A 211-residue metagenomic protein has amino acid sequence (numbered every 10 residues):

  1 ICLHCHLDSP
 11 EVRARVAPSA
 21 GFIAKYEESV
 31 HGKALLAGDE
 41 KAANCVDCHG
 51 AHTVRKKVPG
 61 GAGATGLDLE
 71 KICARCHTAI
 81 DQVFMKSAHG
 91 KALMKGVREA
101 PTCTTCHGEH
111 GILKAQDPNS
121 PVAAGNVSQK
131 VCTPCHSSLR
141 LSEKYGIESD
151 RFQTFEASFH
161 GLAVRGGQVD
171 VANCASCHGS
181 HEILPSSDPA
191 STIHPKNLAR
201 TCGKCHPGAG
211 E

Functional and structural regions predicted by a protein language model:
I1-E211: Short sequence/structural segments immediately N-terminal
